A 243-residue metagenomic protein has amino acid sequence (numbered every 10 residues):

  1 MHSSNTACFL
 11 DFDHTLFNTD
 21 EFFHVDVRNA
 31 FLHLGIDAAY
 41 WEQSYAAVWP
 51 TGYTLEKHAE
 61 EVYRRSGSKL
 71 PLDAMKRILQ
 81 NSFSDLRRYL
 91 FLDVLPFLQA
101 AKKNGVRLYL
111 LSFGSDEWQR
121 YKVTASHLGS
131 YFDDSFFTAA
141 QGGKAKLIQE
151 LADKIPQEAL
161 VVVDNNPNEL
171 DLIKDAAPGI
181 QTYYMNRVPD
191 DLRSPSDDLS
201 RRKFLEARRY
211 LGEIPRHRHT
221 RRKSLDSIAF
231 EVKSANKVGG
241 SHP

Functional and structural regions predicted by a protein language model:
H2-Q43: Active-site neighborhood of HAD-like aspartate-dependent phosphohydrolases
H2-S4, T124, L128-P243: Asp-based, Mg2+/Mn2+-dependent phosphohydrolase catalytic module
D11-F12, L111, V163: Short hydrophobic segments within beta-strands
L16, L108, V162: Conserved SAM-binding loop
F23-R28, E56-E60, D116, R120: An amphipathic alpha-helix signature
H33-I36, A47-S82: A metal-dependent, Asp-based hydrolase signature
S82-L108, A145: Short, acidic loop-to-helix structural element flanking the phosphoryl-transfer center in phosphate-processing enzymes
K102-Y109, F113-T138: Substrate-recognition/cap helix-loop segment adjacent to the acidic, metal-dependent catalytic center of Asp-based
